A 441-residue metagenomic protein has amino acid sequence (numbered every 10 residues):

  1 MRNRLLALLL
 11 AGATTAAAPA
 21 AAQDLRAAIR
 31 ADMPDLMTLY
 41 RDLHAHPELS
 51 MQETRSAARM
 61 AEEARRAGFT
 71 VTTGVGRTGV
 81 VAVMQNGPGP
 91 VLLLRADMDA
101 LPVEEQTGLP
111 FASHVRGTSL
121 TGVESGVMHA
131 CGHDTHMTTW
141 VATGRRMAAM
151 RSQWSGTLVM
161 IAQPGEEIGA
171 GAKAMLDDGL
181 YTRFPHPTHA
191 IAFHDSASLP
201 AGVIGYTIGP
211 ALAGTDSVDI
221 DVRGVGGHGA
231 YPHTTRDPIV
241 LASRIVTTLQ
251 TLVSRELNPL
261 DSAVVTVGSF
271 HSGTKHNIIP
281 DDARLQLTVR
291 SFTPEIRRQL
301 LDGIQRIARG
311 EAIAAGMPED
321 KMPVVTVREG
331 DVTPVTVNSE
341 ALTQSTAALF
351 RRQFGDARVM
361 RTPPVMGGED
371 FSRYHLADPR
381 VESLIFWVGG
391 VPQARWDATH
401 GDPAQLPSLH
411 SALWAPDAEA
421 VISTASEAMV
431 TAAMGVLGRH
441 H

Functional and structural regions predicted by a protein language model:
M1-A7: Bacterial N-terminal signal peptides that target proteins for export
T14-P19: N-terminal signal peptide c-region/cleavage motif recognized by signal peptidases
Q23-H129, T135-A142, R146-G156: Acidic/His- and Gly-rich active-site-bordering loop/insert found across diverse amide/peptide-bond hydrolases
R30-P34, P47-A58, D134-T138, P232-V240 (+4 more regions): Soluble non-cytosolic domains of exported or imported proteins
L43, A64, A82, L94 (+9 more regions): Divalent metal-coordination and catalytic microenvironments
V81, R116-M128, D134-T135, M147-I278: Histidine/acidic-residue-rich, glycine-tolerant segments that coordinate divalent metal ions
S243-H441: Metal-dependent amide/peptide-bond hydrolase catalytic core, centered on the "pita-bread" metallohydrolase fold
